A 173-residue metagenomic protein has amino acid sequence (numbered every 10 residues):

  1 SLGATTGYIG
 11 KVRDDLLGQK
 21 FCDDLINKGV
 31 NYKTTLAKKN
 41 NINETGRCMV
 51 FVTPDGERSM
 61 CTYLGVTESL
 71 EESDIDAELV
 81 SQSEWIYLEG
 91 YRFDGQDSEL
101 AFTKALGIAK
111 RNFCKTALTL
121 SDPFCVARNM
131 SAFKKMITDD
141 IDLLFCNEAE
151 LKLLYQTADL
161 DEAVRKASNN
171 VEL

Functional and structural regions predicted by a protein language model:
S1-T5, V52-T53: Alpha-helix C-terminal capping segments
L2, N43-G46: Short, basic and Ser/Thr-rich N-terminal targeting/leader segments
K11-R13, Q19-K39, V50-L173: Ribokinase/PfkB-type carbohydrate-kinase core domain
